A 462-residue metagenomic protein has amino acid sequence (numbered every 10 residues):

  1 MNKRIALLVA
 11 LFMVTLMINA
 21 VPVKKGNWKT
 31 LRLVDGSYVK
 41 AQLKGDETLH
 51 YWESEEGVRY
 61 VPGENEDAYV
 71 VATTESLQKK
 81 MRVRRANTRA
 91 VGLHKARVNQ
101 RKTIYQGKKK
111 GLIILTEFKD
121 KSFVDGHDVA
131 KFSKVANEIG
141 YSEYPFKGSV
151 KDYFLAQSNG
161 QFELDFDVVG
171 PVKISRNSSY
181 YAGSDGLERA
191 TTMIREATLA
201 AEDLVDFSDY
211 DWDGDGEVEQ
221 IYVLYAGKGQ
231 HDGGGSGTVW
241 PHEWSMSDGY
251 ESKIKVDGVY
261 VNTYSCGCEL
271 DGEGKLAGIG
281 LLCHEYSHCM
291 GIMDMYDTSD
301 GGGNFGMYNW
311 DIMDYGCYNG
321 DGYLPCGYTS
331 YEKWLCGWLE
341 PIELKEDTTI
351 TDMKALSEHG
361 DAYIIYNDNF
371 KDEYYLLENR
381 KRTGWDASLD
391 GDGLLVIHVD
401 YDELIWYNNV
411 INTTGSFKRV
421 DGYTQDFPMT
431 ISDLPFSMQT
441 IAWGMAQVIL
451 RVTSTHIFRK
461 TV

Functional and structural regions predicted by a protein language model:
M1-A6: Positively charged n-region of N-terminal signal peptides that target proteins for export
A10-N19: Hydrophobic h-region of N-terminal signal peptides that target proteins for export in Gram-negative bacteria
A20-Y105, P341-K345, I365-D368: N-terminal prosegments of processed precursors
V21, S54-A68, L389-S416: Acidic, aromatic-enriched beta-alpha/helix-loop junctions
G26, K108-K110, G391: Extracytoplasmic
V39-K40, H50-E53, V70, D120-F132 (+4 more regions): Short, solvent-exposed loop/turn elements at domain surfaces
Q78-C283, M293-G301, V399, E403-V462: Propeptide-to-catalytic entry region of secreted or membrane-anchored zinc metalloproteases
Q220-Y222, A226-G391, V399-D402: Extracellular hydrolytic enzyme modules, especially secreted metalloproteases of the metzincin/thermolysin-like class
